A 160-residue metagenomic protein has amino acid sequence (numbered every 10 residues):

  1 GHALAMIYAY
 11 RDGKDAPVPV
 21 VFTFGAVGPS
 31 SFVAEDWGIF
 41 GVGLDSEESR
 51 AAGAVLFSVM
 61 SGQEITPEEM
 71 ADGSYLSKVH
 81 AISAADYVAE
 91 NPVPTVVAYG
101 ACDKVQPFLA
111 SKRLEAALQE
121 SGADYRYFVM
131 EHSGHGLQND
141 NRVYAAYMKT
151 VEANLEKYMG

Functional and structural regions predicted by a protein language model:
G1-L44: Primarily recognizes the serine-hydrolase "nucleophile elbow" in alpha/beta-hydrolase and SGNH/GDSL folds
T23-V27, A98, M130-E131: Alpha/beta-hydrolase-fold catalytic nucleophile elbow
G38-Y87: Mobile cap/lid helix-loop segments that gate and shape the active-site cleft of serine hydrolases
A84-P92, L109-A110: Conserved serine/cysteine hydrolase catalytic core
N91, V96-Y99, D103: Short beta-strand/loop motif that positions the catalytic acidic residue of the alpha/beta-hydrolase fold
K104-R113: Conserved alpha/beta-hydrolase "acid-adjacent" motif
S133-Y144: Catalytic histidine-centered segment of alpha/beta-hydrolase-like enzymes
V143-G160: Catalytic active-site module of serine/aspartate enzymes centered on a nucleophile-bearing elbow/loop
